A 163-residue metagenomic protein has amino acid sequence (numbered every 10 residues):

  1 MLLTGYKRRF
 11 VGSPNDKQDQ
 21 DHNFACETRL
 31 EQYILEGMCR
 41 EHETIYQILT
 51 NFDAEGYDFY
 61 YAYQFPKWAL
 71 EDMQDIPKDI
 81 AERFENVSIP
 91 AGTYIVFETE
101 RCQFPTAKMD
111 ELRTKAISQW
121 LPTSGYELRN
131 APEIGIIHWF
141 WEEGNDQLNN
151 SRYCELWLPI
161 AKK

Functional and structural regions predicted by a protein language model:
M1-K163: A solvent-exposed interaction/effector surface
